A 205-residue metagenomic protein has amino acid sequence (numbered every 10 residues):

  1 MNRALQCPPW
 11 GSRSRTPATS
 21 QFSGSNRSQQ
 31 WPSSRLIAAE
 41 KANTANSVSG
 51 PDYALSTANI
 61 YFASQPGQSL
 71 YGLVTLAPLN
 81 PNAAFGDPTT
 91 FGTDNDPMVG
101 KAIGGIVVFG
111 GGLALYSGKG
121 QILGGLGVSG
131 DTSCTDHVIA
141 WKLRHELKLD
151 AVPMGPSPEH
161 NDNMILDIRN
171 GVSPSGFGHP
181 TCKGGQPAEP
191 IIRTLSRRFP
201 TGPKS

Functional and structural regions predicted by a protein language model:
M1-S205: Flexible, solvent-exposed loop/hinge segments and secondary-structure transition points
